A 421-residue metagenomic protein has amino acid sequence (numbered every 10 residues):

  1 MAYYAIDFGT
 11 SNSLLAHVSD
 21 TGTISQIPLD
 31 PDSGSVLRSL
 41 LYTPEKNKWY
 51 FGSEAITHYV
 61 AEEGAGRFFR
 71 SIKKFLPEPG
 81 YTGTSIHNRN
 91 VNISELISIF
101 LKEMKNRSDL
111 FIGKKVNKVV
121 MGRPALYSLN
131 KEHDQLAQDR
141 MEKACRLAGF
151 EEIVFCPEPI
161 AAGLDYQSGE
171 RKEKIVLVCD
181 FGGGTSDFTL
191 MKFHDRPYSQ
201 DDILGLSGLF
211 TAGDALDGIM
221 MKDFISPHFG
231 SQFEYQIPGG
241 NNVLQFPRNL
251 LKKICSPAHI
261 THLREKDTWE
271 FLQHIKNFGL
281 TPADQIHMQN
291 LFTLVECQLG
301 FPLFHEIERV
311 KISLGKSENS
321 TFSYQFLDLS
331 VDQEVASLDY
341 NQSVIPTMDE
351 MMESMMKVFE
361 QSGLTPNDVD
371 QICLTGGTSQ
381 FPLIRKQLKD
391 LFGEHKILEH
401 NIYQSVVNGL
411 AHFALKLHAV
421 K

Functional and structural regions predicted by a protein language model:
M1-G83, S207, A212-C255: Early-domain small/polar-rich strand-loop-helix modules and first-structured segments of the mature chain
M1-Q26, G66-V178, R196-S199, L263 (+1 more regions): Nucleotide/phosphate-binding catalytic cleft detector across ATP-hydrolyzing and phosphate-transferring enzymes
I6-N12, V178-D187, A212-D214, I307 (+1 more regions): A short acidic Gly-Thr/Ser loop motif
K105-V119, M352-D370: Phosphate/pyrophosphate-binding loops at sites that engage ATP/ADP/AMP, CoA/4′-phosphopantetheine, polyphosphate
M121-P124, I372-T378: Glycine-rich beta-strand-to-loop/alpha-helix junction loops that act as flexible
M141, K172-F188, L374-G377, I384 (+3 more regions): Extended, hydrophobic alpha-helical segments in both membrane/secreted and soluble proteins
A148-C156, N367, R385-A411, V420: Conserved phosphate-binding/catalytic loops in two-lobed NTP-binding clefts
F193-F326: Phosphate-binding glycine-rich/basic clefts of nucleotide- and phosphate-handling proteins, predominantly
